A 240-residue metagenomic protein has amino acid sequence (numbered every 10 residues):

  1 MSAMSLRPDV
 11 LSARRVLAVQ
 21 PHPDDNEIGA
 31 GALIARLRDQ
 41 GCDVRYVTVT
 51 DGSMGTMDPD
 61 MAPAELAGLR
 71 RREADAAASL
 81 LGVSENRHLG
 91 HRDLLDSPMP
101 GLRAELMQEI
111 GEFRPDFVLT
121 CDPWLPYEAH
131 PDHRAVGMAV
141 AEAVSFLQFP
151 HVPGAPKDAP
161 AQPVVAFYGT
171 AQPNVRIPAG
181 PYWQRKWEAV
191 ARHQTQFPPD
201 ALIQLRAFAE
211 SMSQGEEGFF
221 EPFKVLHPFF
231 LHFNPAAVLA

Functional and structural regions predicted by a protein language model:
M1-F113: Active-site rim/loop-helix segments in enzyme catalytic domains that contact anionic ligands
M1-V19, D96-A240: Metal-dependent de-N-acetylase/amidase catalytic core
